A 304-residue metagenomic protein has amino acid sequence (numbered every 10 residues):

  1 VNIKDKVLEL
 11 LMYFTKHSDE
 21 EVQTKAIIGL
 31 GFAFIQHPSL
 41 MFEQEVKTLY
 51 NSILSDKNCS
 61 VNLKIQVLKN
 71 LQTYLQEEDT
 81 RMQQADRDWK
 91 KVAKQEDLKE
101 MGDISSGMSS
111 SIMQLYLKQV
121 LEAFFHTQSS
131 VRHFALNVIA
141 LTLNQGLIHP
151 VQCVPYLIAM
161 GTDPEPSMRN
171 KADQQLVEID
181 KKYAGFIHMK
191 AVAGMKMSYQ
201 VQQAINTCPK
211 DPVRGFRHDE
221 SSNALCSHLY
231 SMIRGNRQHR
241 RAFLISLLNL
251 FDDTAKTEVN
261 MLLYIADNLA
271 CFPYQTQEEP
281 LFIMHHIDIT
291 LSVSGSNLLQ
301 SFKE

Functional and structural regions predicted by a protein language model:
V1-H37, M41-D56, V61, K69-W89 (+8 more regions): Long internal repeat-built scaffold domains in very large eukaryotic proteins
K94-F124: Intrinsically disordered, low-complexity acidic Ser/Thr-rich regulatory segments
Q114, P150-V151: Intrinsically disordered, low-complexity regulatory regions enriched in Ser/Pro/Gly/Thr and acidic residues
T127-S130: C-terminal catalytic or substrate-handling cores of phosphate/nucleotide- and metal-cofactor-dependent proteins acting
